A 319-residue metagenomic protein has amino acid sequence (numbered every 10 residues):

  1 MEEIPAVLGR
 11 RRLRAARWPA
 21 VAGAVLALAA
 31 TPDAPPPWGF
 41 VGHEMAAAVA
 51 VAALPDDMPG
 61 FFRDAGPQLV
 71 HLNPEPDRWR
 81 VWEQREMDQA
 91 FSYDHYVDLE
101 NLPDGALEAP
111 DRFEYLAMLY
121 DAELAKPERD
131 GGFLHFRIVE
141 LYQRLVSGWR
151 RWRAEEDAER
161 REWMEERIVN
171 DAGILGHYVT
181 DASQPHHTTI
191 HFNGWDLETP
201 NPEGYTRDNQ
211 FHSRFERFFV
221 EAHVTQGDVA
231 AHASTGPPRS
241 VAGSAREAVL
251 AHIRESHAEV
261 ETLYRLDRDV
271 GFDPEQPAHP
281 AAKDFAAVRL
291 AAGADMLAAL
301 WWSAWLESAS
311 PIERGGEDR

Functional and structural regions predicted by a protein language model:
M1-L13: N-terminal secretory signal peptides that target proteins for export/translocation
P19-A29: Bacterial N-terminal signal peptides
P32-N170, I174, T188-A291, D295-R319: N-terminal, motif-rich segments that launch catalysis or mediate targeting to/interaction with membranes, typified by
I174, Y178, A182-Q184: Catalytic glutamate of the conserved HExxH
